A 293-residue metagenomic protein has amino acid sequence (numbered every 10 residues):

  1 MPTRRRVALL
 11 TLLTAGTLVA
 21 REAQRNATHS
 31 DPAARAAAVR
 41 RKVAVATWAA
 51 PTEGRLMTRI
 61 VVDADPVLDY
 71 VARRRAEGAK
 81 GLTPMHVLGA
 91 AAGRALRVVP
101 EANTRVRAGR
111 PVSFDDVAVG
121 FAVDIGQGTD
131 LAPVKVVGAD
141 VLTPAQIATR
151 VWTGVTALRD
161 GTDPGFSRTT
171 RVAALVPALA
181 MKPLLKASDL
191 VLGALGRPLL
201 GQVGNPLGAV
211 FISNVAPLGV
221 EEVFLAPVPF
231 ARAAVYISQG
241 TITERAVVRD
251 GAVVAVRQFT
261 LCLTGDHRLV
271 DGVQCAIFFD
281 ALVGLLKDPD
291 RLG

Functional and structural regions predicted by a protein language model:
P2-G293: C-terminal catalytic/motor cores of large multi-domain enzyme assemblies
